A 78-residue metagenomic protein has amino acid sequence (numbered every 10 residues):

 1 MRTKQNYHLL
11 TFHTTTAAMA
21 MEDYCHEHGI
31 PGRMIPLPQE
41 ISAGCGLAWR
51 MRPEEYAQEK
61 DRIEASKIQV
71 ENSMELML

Functional and structural regions predicted by a protein language model:
M1-K4: Solvent-exposed alpha-helices and their adjacent loops that cap or buttress functional pockets in soluble metabolic
N6-H8, M74: Short helix-onset patch at the extreme N-terminus, typifying the N->h transition of secretory signal peptides
L9-Q58: Amphipathic, hydrophobic secondary-structure cores in small proteins
P53-L78: C-terminal structural segments of small proteins and small subunits
